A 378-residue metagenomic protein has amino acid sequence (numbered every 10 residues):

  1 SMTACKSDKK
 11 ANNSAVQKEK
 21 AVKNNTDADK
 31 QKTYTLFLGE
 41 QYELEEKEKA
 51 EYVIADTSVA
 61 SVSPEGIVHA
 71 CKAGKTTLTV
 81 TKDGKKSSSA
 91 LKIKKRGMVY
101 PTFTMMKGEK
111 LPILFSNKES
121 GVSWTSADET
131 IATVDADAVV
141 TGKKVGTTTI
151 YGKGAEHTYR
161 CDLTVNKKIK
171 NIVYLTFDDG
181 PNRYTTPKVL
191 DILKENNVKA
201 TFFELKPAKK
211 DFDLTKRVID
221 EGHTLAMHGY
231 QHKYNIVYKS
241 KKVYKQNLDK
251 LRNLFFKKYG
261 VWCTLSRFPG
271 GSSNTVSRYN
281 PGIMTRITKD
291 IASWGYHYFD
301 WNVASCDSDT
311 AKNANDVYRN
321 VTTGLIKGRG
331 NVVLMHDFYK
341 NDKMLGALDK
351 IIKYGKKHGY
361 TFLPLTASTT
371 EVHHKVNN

Functional and structural regions predicted by a protein language model:
M2-A4: C-terminal motif of bacterial Sec signal peptides marking the signal peptidase cleavage site
D8-K167: Extracytoplasmic soluble-region selector
T35, N182, N313-N315: A conditional alpha-helix N-cap/helix-loop micro-motif detector
A55, A127, H228, W301 (+1 more regions): Conserved beta-strand termini and adjacent loop/short-helix elements that scaffold enzyme active sites in alpha/beta
T148, V173-Y174, A200, R329-M335: Generic beta-sheet signal
T164-W262, Y354, T370: Active-site beta->alpha N-cap acidic-glycine motif
K210, H232-L334, F338-T361, A367-S368 (+1 more regions): Catalytic domains of cell-wall/extracellular-matrix polysaccharide-remodeling enzymes, centered on de-N-acetylation
